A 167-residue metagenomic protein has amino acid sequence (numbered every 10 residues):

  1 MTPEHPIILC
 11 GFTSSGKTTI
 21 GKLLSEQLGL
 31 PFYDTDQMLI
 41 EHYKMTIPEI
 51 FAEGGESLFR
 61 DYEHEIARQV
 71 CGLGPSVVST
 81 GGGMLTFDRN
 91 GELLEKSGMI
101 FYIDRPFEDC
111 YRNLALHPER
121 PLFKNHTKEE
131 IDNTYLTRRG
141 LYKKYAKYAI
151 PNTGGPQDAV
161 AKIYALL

Functional and structural regions predicted by a protein language model:
T2-E4, L23, Q27, L73 (+1 more regions): NTP-dependent small-molecule kinase module
L9: Hydrophobic anchor at the beta1->P-loop junction of P-loop NTPases
F12: P-loop (Walker A) phosphate-binding loop of NTP-binding proteins
S15: ATP-binding Walker
T18: Walker A/P-loop
E26-H64: Conserved substrate/cofactor phosphate-moiety recognition/catalytic segment in nucleotide-dependent phosphotransferases
L58-M99, I103: Glycine-rich phosphate-binding loop used to anchor ATP phosphates in small-molecule kinases, encompassing both
K96-G140: A glycine- and Lys/Arg-enriched "phosphate-lid" helix/loop adjacent to the NTP-binding pocket of small-molecule kinases
